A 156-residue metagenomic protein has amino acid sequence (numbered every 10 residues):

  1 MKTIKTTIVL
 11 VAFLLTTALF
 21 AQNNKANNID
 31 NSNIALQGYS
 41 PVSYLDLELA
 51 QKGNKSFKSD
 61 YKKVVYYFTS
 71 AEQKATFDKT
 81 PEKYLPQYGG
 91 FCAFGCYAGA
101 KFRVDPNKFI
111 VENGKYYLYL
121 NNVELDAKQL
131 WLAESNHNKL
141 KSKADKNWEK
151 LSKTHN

Functional and structural regions predicted by a protein language model:
M1-N24: Bacterial Sec-dependent N-terminal signal peptides
Q22-N156: Charged, low-complexity intrinsically disordered segments
